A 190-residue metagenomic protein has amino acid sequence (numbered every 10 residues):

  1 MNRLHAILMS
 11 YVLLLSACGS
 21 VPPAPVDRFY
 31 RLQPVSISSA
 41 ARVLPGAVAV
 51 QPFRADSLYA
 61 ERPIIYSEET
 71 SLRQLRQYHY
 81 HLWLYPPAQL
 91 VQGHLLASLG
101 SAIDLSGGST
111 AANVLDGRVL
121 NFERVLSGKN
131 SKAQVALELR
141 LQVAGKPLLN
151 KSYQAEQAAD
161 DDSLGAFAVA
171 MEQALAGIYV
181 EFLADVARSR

Functional and structural regions predicted by a protein language model:
M1-C18: Sec-dependent bacterial lipoprotein signal peptides
C18-L84, S189-R190: A structural "domain/chain start" motif
G19-S38, A97, S101-G145: Surface-exposed short loop/turn segments
V50, L137-L141, K151-Y153: A structural signal for short, well-ordered beta-strand segments
S71-H81, K146-A187: Short secondary-structure boundary motifs at beta->alpha junctions and helix caps
R73-S101: Mid-chain, structured segments of secreted extracytoplasmic proteins
L96, G100-D104, L183-R190: Sec-exported extracytoplasmic/periplasmic mature domains
